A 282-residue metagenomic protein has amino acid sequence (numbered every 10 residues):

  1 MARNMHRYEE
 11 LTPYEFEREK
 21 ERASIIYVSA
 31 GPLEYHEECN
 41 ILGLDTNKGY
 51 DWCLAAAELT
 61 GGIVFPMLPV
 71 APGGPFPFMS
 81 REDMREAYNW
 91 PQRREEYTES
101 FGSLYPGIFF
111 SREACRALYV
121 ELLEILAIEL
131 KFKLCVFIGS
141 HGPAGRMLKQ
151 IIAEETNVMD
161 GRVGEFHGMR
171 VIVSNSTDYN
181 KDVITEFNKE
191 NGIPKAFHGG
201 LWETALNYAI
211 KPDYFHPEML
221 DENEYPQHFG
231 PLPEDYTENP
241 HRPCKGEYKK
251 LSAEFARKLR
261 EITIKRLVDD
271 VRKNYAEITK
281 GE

Functional and structural regions predicted by a protein language model:
M1-V136, S140-E282: Extended, histidine- and acidic-residue-enriched regions that form the cofactor-binding/catalytic faces
